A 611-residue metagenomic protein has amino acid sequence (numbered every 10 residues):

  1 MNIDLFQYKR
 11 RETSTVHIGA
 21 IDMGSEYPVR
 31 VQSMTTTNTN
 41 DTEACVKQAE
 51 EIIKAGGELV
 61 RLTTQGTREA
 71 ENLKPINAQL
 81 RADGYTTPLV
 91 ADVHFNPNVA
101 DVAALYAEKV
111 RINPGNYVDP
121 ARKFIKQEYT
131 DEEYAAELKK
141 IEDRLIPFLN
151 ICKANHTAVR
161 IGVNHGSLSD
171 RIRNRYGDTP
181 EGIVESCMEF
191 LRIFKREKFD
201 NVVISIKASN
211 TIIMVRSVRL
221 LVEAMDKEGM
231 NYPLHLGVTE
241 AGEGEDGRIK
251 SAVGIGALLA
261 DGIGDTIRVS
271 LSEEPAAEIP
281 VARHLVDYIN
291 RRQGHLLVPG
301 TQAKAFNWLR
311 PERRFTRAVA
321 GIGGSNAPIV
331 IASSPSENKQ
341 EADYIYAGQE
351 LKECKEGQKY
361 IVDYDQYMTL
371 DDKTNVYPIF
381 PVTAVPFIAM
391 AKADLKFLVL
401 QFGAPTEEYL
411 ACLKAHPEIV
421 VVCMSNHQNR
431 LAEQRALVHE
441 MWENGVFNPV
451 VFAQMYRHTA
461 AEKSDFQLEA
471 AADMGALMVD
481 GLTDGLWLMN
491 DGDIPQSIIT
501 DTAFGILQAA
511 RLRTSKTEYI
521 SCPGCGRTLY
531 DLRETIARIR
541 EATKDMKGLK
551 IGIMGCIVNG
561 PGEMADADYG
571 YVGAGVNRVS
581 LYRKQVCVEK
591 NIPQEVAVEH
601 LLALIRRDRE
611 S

Functional and structural regions predicted by a protein language model:
M1-S33, L149-N155, R291-S336, A537 (+1 more regions): N-terminal amphipathic alpha-helix/helix-capping segment at the start of soluble metabolic enzymes
N2, R283-S333, G348, G357-A389 (+5 more regions): Extended, intrinsically disordered, low-complexity segments
D4, G57-E189, A320-G321, I329-A432: Active-site beta->alpha loop and helix N-cap motifs at the rims of alpha/beta catalytic domains
V31, D92, I161, I204 (+5 more regions): Conserved, mostly hydrophobic/aromatic
T39-E51, F95-A100, S251-I255, P335-N338 (+1 more regions): Short, acidic/polar
E58-R61, A107-K123, A260-P275, G481-Q496 (+1 more regions): Glycine-rich phosphate-binding active-site loops on the catalytic face of alpha/beta enzymes
E128-L145, N150, I172-I322, A393-F397 (+2 more regions): Catalytic alpha/beta core domains of metabolic enzymes, predominantly
G324-E341, D531-G575: C-terminal accessory/binding modules appended to enzymatic or scaffolding proteins
